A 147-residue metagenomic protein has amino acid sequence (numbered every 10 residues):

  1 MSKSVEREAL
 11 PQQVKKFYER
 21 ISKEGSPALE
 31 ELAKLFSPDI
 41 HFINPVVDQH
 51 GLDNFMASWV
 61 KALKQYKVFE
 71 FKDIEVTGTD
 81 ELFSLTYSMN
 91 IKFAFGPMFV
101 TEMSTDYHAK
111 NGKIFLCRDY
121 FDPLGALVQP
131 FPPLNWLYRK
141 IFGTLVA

Functional and structural regions predicted by a protein language model:
S2-L35: Short acidic-aromatic low-complexity motifs
A9, Q13, N54, F99: Soluble or luminal CAZymes and related metallo-dependent hydrolases
Q13, F17-R20, S58, A62 (+3 more regions): Residues that form generic nucleotide/phosphate-binding pockets
R20-I21, V46-D48, I91: Short histidine/acidic/glycine/proline-rich micro-motifs that form metal- and phosphate-coordinating active-site loops
L29-L82: A solvent-exposed, acidic/Ser-Thr-rich amphipathic alpha-helical stretch
K64-Q65, F69-E70, V76-A147: A beta-strand edge to alpha-helix "cap/lid" segment located at domain peripheries
